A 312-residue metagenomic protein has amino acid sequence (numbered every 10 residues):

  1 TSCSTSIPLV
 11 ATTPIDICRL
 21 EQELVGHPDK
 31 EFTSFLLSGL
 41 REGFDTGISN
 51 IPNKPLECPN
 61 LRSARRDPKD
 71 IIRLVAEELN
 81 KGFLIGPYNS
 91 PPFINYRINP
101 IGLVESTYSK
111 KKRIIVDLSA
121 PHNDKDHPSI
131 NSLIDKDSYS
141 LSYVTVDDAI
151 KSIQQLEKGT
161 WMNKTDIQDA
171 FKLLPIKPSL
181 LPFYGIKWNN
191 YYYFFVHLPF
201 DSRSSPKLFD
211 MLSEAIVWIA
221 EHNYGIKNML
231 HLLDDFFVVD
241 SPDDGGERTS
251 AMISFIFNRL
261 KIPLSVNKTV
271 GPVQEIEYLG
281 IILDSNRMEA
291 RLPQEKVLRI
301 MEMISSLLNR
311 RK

Functional and structural regions predicted by a protein language model:
T1-S63: Non-catalytic, polymerase-adjacent accessory regions of viral genome-replication enzymes
E31-P55, L118-I130, F183-G185, K227 (+2 more regions): Short, compositionally biased low-complexity segments
P55-L61, Y192-R203, H231-D240, N309-R310: Glycine- and acidic
R66, D70-D210, I256, M301-K312: Catalytic-core region of right-hand nucleic acid polymerases
P100, K111-R113, G159-N163, K227-L230 (+4 more regions): Beta-sheet entry/capping signal
K164-Q168, D201, N223-D243, Q274-I282: Catalytic palm active-site di-aspartate
F194-V196, I253-K312: A conserved non-catalytic segment of reverse transcriptases and RNA-directed RNA polymerases corresponding to the late
P206-M252, V266: Active-site palm subdomain of RNA-directed nucleic acid polymerases
